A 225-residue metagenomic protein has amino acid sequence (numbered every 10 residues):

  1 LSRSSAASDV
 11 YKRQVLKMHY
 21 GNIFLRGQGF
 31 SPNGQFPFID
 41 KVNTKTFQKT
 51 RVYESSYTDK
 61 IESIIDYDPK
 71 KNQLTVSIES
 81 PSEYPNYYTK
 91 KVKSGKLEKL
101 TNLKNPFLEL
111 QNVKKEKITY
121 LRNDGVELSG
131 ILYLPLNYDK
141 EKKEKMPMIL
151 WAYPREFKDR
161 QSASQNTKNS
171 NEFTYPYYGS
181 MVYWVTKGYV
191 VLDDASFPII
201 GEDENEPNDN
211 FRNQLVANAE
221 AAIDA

Functional and structural regions predicted by a protein language model:
L1-Y11: Short, small-residue-biased leader/transition segments that mark boundaries at the very start of proteins
S8, T50-E54, L97-N102: Beta-propeller fold detector
K12-L16: Fold-level signature of zinc-dependent metallopeptidase catalytic domains
H19-P32, K71-E79: Short beta-strand elements that form the blades of beta-propeller/WD-repeat-like and other beta-sheet-rich scaffold
P32-D40, E83-T89: Structural motif
N43-F47, V92-K93: Short loop/turn segments that connect beta-strands within beta-propeller blades
I61-A225: Serine-hydrolase catalytic core recognition
